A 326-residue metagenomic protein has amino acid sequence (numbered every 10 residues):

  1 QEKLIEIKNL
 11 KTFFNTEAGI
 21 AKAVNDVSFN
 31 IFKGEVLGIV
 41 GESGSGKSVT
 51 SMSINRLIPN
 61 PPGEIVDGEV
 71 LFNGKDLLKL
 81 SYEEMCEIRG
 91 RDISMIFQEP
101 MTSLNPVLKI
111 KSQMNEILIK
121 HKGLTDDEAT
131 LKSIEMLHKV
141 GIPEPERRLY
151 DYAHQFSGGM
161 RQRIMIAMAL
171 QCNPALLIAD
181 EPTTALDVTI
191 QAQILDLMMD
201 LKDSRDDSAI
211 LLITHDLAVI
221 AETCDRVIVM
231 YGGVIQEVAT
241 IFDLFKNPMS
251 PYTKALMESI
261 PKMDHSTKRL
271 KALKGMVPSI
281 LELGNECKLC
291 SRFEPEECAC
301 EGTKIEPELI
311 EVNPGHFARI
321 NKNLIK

Functional and structural regions predicted by a protein language model:
K3, P143-R147, T240-K326: Short catalytic/signature loops enriched in Gly
E42, P182, L186, I190-K268: P-loop NTP-binding/switch modules centered on Walker-like glycine-rich loops
I65-D76: Conserved ABC transporter NBD signature motif
D76, D127-R147, M257: Conserved ABC ATPase "signature" region
M114, I166, L177, I190 (+1 more regions): Hydrophobic anchor residue at the start of the ABC signature
Q171-A175: A short, proline-enriched helix->beta-strand linker immediately N-terminal to the Walker B motif in ABC-type P-loop
